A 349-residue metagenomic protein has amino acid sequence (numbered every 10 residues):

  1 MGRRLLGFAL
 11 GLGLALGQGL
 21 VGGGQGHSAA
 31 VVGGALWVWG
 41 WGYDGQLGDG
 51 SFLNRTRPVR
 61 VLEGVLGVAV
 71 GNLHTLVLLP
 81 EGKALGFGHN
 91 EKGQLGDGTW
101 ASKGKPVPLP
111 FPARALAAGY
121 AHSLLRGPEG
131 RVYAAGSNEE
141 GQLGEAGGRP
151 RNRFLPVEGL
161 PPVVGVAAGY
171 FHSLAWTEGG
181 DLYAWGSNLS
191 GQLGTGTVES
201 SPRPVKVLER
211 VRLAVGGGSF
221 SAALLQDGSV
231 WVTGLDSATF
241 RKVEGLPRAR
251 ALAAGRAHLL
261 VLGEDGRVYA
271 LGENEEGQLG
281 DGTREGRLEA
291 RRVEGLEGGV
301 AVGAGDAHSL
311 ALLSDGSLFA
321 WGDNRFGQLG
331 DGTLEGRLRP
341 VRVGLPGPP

Functional and structural regions predicted by a protein language model:
M1-P349: Eukaryote-biased RCC1-like beta-propeller repeat architecture
